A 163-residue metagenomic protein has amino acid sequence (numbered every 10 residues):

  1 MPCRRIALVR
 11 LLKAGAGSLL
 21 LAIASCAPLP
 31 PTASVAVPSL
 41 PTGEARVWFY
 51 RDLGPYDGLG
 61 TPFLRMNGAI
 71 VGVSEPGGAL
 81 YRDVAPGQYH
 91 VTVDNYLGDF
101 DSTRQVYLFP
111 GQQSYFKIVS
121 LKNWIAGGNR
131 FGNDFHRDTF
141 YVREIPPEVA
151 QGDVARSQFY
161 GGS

Functional and structural regions predicted by a protein language model:
M1-P28: Sec-dependent bacterial lipoprotein signal peptides
C26-S163: Short loop/turn and low-complexity linker motifs enriched in small/turn-promoting residues
